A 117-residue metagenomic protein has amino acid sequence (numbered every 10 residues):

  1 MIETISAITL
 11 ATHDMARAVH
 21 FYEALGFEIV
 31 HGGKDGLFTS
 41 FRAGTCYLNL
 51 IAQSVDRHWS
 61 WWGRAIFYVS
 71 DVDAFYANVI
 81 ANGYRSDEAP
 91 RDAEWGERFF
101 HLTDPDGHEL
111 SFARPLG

Functional and structural regions predicted by a protein language model:
M1-V19, R64-A65, A113-G117: N-terminal beta-strand motif that seeds the catalytic metal site of vicinal oxygen chelate
T4, W61, G96: Exposed loop/turn and edge beta-strand positions of beta-sandwich/beta-sheet ligand-binding modules
T9, E28-K34, R91-A93, G117: Conserved catalytic-core motifs of GNAT/GCN5-like acyltransferases
H13-M15, A65-E109: Vicinal oxygen chelate
E23-V30, G83-R85: Conserved acetyl-CoA-binding loop of GNAT-fold acetyltransferases
E28-W62, E109-R114: Conserved short beta-strand elements that form part of the metal-binding/catalytic scaffold of enzyme active sites
